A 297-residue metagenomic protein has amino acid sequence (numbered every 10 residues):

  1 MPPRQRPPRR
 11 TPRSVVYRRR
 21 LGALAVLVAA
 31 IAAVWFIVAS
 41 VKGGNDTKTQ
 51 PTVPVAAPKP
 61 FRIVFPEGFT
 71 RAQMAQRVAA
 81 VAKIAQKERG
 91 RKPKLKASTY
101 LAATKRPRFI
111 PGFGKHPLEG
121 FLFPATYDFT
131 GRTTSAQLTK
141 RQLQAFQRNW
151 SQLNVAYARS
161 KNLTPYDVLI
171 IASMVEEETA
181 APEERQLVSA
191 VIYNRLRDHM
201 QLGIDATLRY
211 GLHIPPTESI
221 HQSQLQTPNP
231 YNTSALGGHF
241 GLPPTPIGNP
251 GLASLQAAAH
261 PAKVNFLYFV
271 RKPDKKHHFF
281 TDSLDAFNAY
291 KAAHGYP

Functional and structural regions predicted by a protein language model:
M1-R18: N-terminal Lys/Arg-rich, disordered targeting/topogenic segments
Y17-A25: Membrane interfacial helix-start segments of signal peptides and signal-anchor transmembrane helices
R19-R20, V38-L153: Signal peptide-directed extracytoplasmic domains
L24-F36: Hydrophobic membrane-insertion alpha-helices, especially the h-region of bacterial N-terminal signal peptides
I84, L101-P297: Bacterial extracytoplasmic/cell-wall-associated proteins, especially those involved in peptidoglycan
